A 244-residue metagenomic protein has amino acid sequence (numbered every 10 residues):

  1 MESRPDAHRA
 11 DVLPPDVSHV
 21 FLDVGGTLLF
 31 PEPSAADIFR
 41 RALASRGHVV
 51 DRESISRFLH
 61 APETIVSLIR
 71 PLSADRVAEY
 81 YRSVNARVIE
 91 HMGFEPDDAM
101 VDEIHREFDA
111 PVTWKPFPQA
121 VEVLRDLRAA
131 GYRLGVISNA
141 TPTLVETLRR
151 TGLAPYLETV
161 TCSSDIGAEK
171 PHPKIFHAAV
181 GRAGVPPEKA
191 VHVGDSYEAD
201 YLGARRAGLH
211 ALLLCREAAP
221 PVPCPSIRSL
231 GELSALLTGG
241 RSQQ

Functional and structural regions predicted by a protein language model:
M1-L22, A44, V49, E53 (+4 more regions): Asp-based, Mg2+/Mn2+-dependent phosphohydrolase catalytic module
D6, V12-P118, A130: N-terminal helical cap/lid subdomain that shapes the substrate entry/recognition surface in HAD-like hydrolases
